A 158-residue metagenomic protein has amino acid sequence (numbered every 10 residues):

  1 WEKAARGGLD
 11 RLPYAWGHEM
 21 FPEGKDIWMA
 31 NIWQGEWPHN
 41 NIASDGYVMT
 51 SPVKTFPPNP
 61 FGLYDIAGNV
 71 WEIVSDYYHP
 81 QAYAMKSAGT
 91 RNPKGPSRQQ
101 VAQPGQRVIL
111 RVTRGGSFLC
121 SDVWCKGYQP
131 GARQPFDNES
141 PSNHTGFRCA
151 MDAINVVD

Functional and structural regions predicted by a protein language model:
W1-P130, Q134, N138-P141, D158: Functional-site microenvironments in short loops/helix caps that host divalent-cation chemistry
N143-D158: Short, structured beta-strand segments at or near domain termini in extracellular proteins/domains
